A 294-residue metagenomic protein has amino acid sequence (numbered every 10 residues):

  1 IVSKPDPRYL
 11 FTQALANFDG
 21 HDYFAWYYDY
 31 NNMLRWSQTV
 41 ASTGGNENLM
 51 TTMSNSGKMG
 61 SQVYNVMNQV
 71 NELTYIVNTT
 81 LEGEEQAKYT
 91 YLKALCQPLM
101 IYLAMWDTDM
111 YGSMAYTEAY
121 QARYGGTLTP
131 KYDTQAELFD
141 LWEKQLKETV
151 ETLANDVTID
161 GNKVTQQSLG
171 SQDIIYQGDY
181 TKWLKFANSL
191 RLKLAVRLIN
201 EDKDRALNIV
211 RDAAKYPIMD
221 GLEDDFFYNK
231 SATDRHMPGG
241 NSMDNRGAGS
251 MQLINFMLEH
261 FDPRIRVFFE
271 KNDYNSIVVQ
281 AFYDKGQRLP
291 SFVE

Functional and structural regions predicted by a protein language model:
I1-Q38, G57, E72: Acidic, glycine-rich segments characteristic of secretory precursors and extracytoplasmic regions
V40-L99, L103-E294: Structured, solvent-exposed acidic/aromatic patches
